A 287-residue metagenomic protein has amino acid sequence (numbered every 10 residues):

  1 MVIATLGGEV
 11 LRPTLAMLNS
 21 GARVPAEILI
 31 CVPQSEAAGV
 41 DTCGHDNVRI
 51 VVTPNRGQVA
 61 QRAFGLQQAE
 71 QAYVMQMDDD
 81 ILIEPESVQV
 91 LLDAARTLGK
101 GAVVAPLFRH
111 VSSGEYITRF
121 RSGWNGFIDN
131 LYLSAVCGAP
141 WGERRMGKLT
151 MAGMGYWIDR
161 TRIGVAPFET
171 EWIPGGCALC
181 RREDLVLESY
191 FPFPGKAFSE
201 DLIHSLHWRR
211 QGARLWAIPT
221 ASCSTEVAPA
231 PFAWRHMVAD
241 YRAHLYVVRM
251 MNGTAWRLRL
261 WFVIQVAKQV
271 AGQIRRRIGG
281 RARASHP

Functional and structural regions predicted by a protein language model:
G7-S20: Short, well-formed alpha-helical segments that are part of the catalytic scaffolds of diverse glycosyltransferases
T53-A69: Glycine-rich, basic loop-to-helix element that forms the pyrophosphate-binding segment of sugar-nucleotide handling
V74: Short aromatic/hydrophobic "clamp" motif used to bind/position activated sugar donors
S87-E143: Conserved donor NDP-sugar-binding/catalytic core segment of glycosyltransferases
C137-C180: A recurrent flexible, glycine/aromatic-enriched loop bordering the glycosyltransferase active site that acts as
W172-G176, G195-I203: Acidic donor-binding loop at a coil-to-helix junction in glycosyltransferase catalytic cores that engages
L187-P194, F198, A213-W234, V247: Active-site donor/metal-binding and catalytic loop motifs of nucleotide-sugar-dependent glycosylation enzymes
R210, T220, F232-L258, R281-P287: Catalytic core of nucleotide-sugar-dependent glycosyltransferases
